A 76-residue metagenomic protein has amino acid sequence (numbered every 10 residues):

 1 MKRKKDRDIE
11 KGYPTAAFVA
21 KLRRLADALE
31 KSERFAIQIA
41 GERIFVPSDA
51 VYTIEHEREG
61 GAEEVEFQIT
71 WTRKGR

Functional and structural regions predicted by a protein language model:
M1-L25: Terminal, regulation- and interaction-focused segments at domain boundaries
K2-D8, R34-Q38, E42-R76: N-terminal intrinsically disordered, cationic/polar leader segments that include organellar targeting peptides
